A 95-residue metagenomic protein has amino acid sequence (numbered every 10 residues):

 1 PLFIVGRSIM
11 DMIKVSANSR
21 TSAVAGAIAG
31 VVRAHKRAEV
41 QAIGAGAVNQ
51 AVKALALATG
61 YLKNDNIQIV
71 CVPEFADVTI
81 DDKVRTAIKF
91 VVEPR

Functional and structural regions predicted by a protein language model:
P1-I9: Short, Lys/Arg-enriched N-terminal segments with co-localized hydrophobic residues within the first ~10-30 amino acids
D11-R37, A51, T59, I88: Conserved mixed alpha/beta catalytic, RNA-binding, or beta-rich assembly cores of soluble enzyme, regulatory
S19, I43-G46: Short beta->alpha linker loops
A45-C71: Short, hydrophobic/π-rich interface segment
K63-R95: C-terminal edge-of-domain segments
